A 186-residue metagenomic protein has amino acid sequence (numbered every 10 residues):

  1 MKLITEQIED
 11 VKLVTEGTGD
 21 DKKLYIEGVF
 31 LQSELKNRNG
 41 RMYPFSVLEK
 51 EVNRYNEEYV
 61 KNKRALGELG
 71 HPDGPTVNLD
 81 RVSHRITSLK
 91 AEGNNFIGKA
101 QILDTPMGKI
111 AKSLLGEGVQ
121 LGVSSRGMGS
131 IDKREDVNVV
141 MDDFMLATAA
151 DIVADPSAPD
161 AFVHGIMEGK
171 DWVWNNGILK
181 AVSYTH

Functional and structural regions predicted by a protein language model:
M1-E58: Polar/acidic, low-complexity leader/linker segments enriched in S/T/G and N/D
L3, Q7, K12, E16-G28 (+3 more regions): Residue microenvironments linked to proteolytic maturation and disulfide-stabilized extracellular modules
Q32-R41, D73-N78, P106-K109: Short, surface-exposed beta-strand/loop "edge" segments at domain boundaries and coil↔beta transitions
F45-L79: Small/polar-rich, solvent-exposed N-terminal microdomains that initiate assembly or binding
T185-H186: Conserved small/polar residues in nucleotide/adenosyl-binding loops
